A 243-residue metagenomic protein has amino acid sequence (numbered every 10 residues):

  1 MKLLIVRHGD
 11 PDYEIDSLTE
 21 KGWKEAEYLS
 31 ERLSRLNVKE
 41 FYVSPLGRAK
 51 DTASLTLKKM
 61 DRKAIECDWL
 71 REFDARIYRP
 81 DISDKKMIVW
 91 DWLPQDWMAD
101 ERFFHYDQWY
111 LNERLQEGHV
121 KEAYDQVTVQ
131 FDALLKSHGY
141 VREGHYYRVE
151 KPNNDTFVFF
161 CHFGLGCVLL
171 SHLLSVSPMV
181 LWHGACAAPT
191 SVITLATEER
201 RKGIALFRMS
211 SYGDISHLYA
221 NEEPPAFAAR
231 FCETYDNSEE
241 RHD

Functional and structural regions predicted by a protein language model:
M1-L4: Extreme N-terminal starter segment of soluble prokaryotic enzymes
V6, C67-W69, S210-Y212: Conserved beta-strand termini and adjacent loop/short-helix elements that scaffold enzyme active sites in alpha/beta
R7-E20: Glycine-rich N-terminal loop/short-helix segment of MobA-like nucleotidyltransferase
G9, F163, G213-I215: Active-site metal-binding loops of divalent metal-dependent hydrolases
L18-L33: Short catalytic helix/loop segments, enriched in acidic residues and glycine and frequently bearing histidine
E31-W109: Phosphate-coordination/substrate-recognition cap region in phosphate-metabolizing enzymes
F73-M87, D91, V141, H145-T156 (+1 more regions): Acidic, low-complexity terminal tails and accessory targeting/binding regions of phosphate-metabolizing enzymes
H105-G166: Hydrophobic, aromatic-enriched interface-forming segments
